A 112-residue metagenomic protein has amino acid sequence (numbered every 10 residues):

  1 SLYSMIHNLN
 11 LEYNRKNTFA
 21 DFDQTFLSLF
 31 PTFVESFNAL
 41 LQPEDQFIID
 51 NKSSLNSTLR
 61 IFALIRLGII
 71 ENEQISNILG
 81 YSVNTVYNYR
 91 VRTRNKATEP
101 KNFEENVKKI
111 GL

Functional and structural regions predicted by a protein language model:
S1-L2, F30: Short, solvent-exposed helix-helix connector turns and helix-capping sites enriched in acidic/polar residues
L2, H7-L11: Long, low-complexity or tandemly repetitive, helically biased scaffold regions used for multimeric assembly/adhesion
K16-L112: Cytosolic nucleotide-binding catalytic cores of signal-transduction proteins
